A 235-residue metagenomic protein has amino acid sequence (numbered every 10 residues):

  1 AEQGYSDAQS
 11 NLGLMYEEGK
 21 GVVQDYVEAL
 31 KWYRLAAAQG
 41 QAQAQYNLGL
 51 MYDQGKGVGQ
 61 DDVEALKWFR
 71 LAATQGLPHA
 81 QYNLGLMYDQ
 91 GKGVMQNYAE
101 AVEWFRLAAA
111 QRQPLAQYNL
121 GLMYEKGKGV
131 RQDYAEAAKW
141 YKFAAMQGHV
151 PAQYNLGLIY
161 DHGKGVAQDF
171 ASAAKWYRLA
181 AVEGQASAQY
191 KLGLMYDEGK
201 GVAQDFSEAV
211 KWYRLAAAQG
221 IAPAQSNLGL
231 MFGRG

Functional and structural regions predicted by a protein language model:
A1-M15: N-terminal segments that cap or nucleate solenoid repeat domains
Q3-Y5, E18-K20, D25, A38-Q41 (+20 more regions): Short helix-capping/linker turns of helical repeat alpha-solenoids
N11-E18, N47-Q54, N83-Q90, N119-K126 (+3 more regions): Hydrophobic face of amphipathic alpha-helices that form TPR/SEL1-like repeat modules and related alpha-solenoid
K31, L35-A38, A42, K67 (+3 more regions): Long tandem-repeat architectures and their stereotyped inter-repeat linkers in very large proteins
